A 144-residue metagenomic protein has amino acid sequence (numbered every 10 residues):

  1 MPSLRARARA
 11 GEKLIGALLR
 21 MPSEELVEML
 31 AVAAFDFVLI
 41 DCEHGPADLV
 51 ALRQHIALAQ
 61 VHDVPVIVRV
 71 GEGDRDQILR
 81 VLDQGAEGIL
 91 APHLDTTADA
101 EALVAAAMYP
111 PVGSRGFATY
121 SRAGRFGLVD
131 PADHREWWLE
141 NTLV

Functional and structural regions predicted by a protein language model:
M1-G16, L128-T142: N-terminal amphipathic alpha-helix/helix-capping segment at the start of soluble metabolic enzymes
L14-L19, V38-I40, V66-V70, I89-A91 (+1 more regions): Hydrophobic faces of well-ordered beta-strands that scaffold small-molecule active sites in alpha/beta enzyme cores
A17, L30, D41, V81 (+2 more regions): Conserved, mostly hydrophobic/aromatic
L19-A33, E72-R80: Short, acidic/polar
L26-Q54: Glycine-rich, proline-tolerant flexible connector loops at the mouths of alpha/beta enzymes
A33-F37, D83-G88, M108-Y109: Glycine-enriched alpha-helix->loop->beta-strand junction motifs that scaffold or abut catalytic
L49-D83, A105-G113, W137-E140: Alpha-helix-loop-beta-strand connector modules within alpha/beta enzyme cores
D76, G88-V144: Conserved anion-binding
